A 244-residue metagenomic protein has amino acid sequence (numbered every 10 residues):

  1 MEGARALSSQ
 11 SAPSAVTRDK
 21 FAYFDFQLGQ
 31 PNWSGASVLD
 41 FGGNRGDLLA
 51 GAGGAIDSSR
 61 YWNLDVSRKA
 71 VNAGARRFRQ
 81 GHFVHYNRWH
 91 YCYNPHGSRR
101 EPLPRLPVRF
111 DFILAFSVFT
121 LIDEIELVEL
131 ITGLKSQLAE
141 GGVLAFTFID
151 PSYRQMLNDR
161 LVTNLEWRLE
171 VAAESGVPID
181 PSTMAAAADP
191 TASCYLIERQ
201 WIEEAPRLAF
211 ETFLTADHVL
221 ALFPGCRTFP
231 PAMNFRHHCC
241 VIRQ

Functional and structural regions predicted by a protein language model:
M1-A36, R45-P104, A145-Q244: Class I (Rossmann-like) S-adenosyl-L-methionine-dependent methyltransferase catalytic domain, capturing the SAM-binding
G35, F110-D111: Local beta-strand N-terminus motif with an aromatic residue
F41: Conserved beta-strand/loop positions that form the S-adenosyl-L-methionine
L114: A conserved beta-strand element that flanks and buttresses the S-adenosyl-L-methionine
S117-V118: Short catalytic micro-motifs in class I SAM-dependent methyltransferases
D123-E124: Helix-capping/helix-break motifs at membrane-protein junctions, especially on the cytosolic side just before or after
V128-E140: A short glycine-rich, Lys/Arg-flanked "PGG" loop and its adjoining helix->strand segment in the class I
